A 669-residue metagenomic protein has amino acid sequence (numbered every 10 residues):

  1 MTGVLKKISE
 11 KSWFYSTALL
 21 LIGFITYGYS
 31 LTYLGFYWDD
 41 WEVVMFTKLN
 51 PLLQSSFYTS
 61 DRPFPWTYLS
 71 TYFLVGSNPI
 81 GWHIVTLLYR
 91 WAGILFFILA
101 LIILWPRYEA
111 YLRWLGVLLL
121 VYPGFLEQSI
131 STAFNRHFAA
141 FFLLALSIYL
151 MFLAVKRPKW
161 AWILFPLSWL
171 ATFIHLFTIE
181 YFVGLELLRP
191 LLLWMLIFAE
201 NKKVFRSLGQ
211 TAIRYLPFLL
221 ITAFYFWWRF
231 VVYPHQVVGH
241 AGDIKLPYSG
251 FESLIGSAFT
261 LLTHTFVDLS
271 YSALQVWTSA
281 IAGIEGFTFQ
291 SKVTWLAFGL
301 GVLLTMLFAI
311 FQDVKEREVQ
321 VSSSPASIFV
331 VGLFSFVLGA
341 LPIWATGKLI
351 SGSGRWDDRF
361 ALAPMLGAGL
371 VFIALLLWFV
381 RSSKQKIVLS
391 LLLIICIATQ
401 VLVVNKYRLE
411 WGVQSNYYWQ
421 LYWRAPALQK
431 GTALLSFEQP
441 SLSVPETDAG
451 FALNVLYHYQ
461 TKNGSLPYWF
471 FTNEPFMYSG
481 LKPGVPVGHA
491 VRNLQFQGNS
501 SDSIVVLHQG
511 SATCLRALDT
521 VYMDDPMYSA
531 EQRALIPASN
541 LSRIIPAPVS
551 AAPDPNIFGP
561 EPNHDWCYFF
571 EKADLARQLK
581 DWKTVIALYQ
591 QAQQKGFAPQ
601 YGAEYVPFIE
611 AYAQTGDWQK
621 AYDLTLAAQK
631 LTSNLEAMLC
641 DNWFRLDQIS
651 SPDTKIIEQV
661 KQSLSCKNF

Functional and structural regions predicted by a protein language model:
T2-W469, Q497, Q509-C514, L518-D519: Polytopic membrane enzymes that build or remodel cell-surface glycoconjugates and lipids
A425-K430, E438-F669: C-terminal luminal/periplasmic domains and tails of membrane-associated envelope-modifying transferases
